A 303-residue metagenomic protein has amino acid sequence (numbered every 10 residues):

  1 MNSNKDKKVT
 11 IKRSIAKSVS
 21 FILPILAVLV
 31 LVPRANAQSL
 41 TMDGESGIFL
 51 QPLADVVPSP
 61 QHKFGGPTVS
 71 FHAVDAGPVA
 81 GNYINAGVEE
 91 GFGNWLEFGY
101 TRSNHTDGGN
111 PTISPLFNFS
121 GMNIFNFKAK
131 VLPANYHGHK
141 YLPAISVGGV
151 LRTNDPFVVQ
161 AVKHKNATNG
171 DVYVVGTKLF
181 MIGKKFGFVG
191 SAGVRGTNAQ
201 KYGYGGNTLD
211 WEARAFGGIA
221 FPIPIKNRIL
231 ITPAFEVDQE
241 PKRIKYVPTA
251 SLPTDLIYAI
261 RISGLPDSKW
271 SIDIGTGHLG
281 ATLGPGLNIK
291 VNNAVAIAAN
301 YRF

Functional and structural regions predicted by a protein language model:
M1, P143, F188-A192: Low-complexity, intrinsically disordered short segments enriched for Gly/Pro and polybasic residues
M1-E45: Cleavable N-terminal export/targeting peptides
A37-A161, A167-V172, T177-I182, V247-P248 (+1 more regions): Transmembrane beta-barrel domains of Gram-negative outer membranes and organellar outer membranes
T68, N94-Y100, P133-G138, G183-F188 (+2 more regions): Repeated loop/turn-to-beta-strand initiation elements of outer-membrane beta-barrel proteins
A73, A86-V88, F98-R102, F127-A129 (+8 more regions): Membrane-embedded beta-strands that build the outer-membrane beta-barrel scaffold
D107-T112, P156-V158, A199-G203, K242-Y246 (+1 more regions): Outer-membrane beta-barrel proteins
Y173-I225: Histidine/lysine/aspartate-rich catalytic loop segments that bind and position anionic ligands
G205-L209, A213-F303: Outer membrane beta-barrel transmembrane domains
